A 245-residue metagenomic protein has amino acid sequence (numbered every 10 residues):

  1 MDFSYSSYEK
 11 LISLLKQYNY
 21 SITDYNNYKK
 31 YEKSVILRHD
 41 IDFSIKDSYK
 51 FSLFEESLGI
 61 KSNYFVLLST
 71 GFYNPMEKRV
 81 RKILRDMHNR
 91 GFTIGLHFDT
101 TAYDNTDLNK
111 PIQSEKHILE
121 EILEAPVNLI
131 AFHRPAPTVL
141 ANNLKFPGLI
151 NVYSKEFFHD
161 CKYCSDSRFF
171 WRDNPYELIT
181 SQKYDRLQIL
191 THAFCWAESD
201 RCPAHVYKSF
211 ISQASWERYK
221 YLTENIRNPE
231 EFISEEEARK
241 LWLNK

Functional and structural regions predicted by a protein language model:
M1-N63, L67-R79, R85-R90, T101 (+1 more regions): Terminal accessory/targeting
T93: Short HxH-centered metal-ligating active-site micro-motif
